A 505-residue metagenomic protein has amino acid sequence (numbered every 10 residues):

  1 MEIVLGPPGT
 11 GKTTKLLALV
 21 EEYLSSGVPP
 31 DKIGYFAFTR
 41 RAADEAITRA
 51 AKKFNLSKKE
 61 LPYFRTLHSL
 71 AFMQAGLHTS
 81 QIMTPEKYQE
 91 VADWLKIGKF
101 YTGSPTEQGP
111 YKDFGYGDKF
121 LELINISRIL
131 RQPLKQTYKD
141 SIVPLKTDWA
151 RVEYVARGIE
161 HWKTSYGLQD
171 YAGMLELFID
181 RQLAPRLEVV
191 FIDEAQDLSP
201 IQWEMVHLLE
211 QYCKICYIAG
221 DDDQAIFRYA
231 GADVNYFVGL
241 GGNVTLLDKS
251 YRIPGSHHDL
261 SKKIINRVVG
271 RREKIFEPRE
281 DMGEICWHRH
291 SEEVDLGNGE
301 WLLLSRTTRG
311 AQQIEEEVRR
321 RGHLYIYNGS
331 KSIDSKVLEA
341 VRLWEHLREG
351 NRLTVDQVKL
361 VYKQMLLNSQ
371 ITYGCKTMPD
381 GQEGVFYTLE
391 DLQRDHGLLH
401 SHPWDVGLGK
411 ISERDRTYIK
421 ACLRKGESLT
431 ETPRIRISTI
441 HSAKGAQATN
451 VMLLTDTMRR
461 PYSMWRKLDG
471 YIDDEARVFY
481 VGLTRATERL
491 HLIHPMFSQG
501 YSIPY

Functional and structural regions predicted by a protein language model:
M1-Q81, T484: P-loop NTPase Walker
E2-G6, T14-K15, K32, S104-F191 (+2 more regions): Accessory N-terminal region flanking or inserted into the helicase ATPase core in nucleic-acid motor proteins
P7-T10, F38-R41, Q196-M282, L302-R320 (+7 more regions): Conserved helicase motor core of SF1/SF2 NTP-dependent helicases
K59, Q211-I215, A486-E488: A short helix->loop->beta-strand "cap" motif at the edges of active sites that frequently abuts
P62, E188-I192, Y217, M452: Hydrophobic "anchor" residues on beta-strands that sit immediately upstream of conserved functional sites
Y63-T66, Q169-M174, P433-H441: Conserved two-lobed SF2 helicase motor
S291-R436, I440-S442: Conserved helicase/translocase motor-coupling segment
Q393-I437, K444-N450, T455-Y505: C-terminal accessory regions
